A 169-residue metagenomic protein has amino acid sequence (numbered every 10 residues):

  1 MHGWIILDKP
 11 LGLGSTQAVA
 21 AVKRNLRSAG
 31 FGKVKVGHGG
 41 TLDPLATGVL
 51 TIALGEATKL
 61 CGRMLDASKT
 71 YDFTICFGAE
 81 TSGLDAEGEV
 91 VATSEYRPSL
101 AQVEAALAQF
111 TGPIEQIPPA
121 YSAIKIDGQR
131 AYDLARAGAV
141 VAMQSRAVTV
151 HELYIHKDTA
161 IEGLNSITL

Functional and structural regions predicted by a protein language model:
M1-L169: Catalytic/RNA-binding core of pseudouridine synthases
